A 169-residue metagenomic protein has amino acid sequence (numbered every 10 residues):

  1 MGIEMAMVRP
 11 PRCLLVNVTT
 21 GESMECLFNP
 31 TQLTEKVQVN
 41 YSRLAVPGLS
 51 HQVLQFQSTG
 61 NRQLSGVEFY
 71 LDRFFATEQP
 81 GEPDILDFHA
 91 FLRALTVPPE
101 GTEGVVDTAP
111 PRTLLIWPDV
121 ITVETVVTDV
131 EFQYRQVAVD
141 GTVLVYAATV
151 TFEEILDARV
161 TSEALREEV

Functional and structural regions predicted by a protein language model:
M1-V169: Acidic, Ser/Thr- and Gly-enriched intrinsically disordered low-complexity segments
